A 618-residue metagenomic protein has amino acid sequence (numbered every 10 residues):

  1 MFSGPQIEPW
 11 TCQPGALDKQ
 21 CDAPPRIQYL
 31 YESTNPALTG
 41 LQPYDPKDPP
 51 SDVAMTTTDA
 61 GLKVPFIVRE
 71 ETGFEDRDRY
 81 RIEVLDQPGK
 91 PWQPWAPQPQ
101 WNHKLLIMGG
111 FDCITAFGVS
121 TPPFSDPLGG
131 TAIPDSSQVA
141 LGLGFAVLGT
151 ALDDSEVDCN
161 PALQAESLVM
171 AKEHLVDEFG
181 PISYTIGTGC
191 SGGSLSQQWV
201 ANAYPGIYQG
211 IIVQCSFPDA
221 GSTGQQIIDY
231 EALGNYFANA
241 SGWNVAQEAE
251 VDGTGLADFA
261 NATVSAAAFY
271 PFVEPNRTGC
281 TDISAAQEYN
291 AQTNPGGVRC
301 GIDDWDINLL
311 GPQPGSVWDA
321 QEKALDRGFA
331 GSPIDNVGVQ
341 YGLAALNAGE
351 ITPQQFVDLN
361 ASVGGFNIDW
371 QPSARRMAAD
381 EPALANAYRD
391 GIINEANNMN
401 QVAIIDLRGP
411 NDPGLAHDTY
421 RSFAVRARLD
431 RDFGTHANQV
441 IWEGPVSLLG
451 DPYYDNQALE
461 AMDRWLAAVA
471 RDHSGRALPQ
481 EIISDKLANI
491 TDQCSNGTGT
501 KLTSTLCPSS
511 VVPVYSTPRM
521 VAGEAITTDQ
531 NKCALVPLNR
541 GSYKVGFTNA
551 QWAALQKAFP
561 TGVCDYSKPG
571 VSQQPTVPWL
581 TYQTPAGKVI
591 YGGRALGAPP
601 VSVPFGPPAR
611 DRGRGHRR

Functional and structural regions predicted by a protein language model:
M1-C190, S194-R618: C-terminal His-loop and adjacent cap/lid subdomain of alpha/beta-hydrolase
